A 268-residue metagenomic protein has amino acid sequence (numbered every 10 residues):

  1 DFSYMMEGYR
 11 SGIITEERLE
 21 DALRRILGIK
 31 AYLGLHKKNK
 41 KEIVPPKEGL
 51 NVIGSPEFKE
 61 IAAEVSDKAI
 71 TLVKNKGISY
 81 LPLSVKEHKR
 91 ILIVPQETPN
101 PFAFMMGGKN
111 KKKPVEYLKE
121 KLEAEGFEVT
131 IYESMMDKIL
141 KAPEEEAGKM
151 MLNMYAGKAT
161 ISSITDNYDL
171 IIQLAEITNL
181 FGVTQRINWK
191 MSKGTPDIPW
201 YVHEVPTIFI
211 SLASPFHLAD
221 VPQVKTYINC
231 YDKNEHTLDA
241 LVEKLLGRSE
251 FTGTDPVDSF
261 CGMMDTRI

Functional and structural regions predicted by a protein language model:
D1-I268: Preference for extracellular/luminal or secreted protein segments
